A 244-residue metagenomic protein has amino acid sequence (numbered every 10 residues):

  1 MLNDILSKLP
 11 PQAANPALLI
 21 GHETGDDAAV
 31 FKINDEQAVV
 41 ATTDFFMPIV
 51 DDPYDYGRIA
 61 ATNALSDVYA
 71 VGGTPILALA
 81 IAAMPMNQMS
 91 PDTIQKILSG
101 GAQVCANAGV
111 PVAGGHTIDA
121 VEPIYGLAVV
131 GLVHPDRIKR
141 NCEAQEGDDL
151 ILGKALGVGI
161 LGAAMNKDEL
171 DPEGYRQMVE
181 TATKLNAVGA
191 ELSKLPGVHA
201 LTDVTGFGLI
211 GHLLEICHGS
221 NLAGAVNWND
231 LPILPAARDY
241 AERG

Functional and structural regions predicted by a protein language model:
M1-G244: Helix-biased detector of long, well-ordered alpha-helical tracts
